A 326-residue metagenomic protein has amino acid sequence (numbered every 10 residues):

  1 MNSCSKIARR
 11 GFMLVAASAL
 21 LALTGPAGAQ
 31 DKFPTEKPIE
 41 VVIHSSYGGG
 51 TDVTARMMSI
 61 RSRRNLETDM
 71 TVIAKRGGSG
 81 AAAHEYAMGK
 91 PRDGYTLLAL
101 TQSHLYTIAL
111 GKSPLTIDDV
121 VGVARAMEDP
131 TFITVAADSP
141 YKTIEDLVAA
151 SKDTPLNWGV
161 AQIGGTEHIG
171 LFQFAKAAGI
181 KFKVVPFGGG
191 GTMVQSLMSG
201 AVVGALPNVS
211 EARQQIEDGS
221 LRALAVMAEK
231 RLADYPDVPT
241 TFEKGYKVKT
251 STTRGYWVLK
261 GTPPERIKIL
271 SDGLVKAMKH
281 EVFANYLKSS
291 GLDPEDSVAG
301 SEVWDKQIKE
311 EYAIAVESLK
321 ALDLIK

Functional and structural regions predicted by a protein language model:
M1-I7: N-terminal secretory signal peptides that target proteins for export/translocation
I7-M13: N-terminal export leaders
T24-P26: N-terminal signal peptide c-region/cleavage motif recognized by signal peptidases
A29-D119, T154-L156, E167, G179-L206 (+3 more regions): N-terminal (or domain-start) structured segment
T35-I39, R64, Y86-Y95, I108-T192 (+2 more regions): Hinge/capping helix and adjacent helix->loop/strand transition within the periplasmic-binding protein
L98-H104, M127, G189-G190, P207-A212 (+3 more regions): Beta->alpha turn/N-cap motifs
K268, F283-D305: Mature extracytoplasmic/periplasmic domains
A299-K326: Extracellular/periplasmic bilobal clamshell ligand-binding domains
